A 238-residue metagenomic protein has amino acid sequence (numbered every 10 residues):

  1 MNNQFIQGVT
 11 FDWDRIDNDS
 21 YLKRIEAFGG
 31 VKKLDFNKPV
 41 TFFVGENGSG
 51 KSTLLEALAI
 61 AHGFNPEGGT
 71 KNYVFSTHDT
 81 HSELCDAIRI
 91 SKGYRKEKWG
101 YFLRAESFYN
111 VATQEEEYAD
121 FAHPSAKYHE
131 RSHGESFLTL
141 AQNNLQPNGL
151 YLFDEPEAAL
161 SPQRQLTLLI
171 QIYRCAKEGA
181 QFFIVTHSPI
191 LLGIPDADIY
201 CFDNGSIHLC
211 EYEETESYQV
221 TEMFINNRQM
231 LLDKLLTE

Functional and structural regions predicted by a protein language model:
M1-K32, N37: N-terminal pre-Walker A segment at the start of P-loop NTPase domains
V40-F42, T53-E117: ABC ATPase nucleotide-binding domain signature region
E46-N47: The conserved Walker
G50: Conserved glycine(s) of the Walker
R131-E155, Q163-C175: GG-anchored amphipathic helix commonly corresponding to the ABC/SMC/Rad50 NBD signature/C-loop
D154, I184-V185: Conserved D-loop beta-strand region of ABC ATPase nucleotide-binding domains
Q163-Q181, S188-E238: C-terminal lobe/lid and adjacent interdomain/linker elements of RecA-like ASCE P-loop ATPase modules
